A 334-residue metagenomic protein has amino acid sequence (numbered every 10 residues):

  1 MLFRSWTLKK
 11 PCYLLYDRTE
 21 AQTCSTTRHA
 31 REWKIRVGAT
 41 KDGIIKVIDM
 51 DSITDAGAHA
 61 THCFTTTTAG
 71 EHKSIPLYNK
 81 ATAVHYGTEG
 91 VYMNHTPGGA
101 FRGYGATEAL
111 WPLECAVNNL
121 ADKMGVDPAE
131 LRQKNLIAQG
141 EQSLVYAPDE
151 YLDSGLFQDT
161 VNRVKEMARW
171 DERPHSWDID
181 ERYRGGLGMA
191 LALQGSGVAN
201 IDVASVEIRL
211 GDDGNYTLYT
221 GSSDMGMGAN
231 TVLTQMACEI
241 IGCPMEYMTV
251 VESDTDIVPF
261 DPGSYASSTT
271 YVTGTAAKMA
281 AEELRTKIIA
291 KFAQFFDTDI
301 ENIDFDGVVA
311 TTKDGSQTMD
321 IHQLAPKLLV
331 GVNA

Functional and structural regions predicted by a protein language model:
M1-L8, T65-P76, A100-E130, N135 (+6 more regions): Alpha-helical support elements that line or immediately flank enzyme active sites and cofactor-binding pockets
W6-G57, G274-V309, L329-A334: Phosphate/diphosphate-binding loops
P11-T19, K46-D51, P128-I137, H175-A190 (+3 more regions): Beta-strand segments within the central parallel beta-sheet cores of soluble alpha/beta enzyme folds
Y16-H29, S52-G57, I137-E141, L193-G195 (+2 more regions): Acidic, glycine-rich active-site loops and adjacent beta-strand->loop/helix elements that engage anionic groups
T23-H29, D49-D51, G57-F64, Y92-M93 (+5 more regions): Short acidic, glycine/serine/threonine-rich loops at helix termini
A30-C115, L193-V203, P326-G331: Glycine-rich loop/linker segments at domain edges
L136-N215, V332: Helix-loop-helix junctions that connect adjacent transmembrane helices in secondary transporters/permeases, recognized
E207-T217, I300-A334: C-terminal, non-catalytic interaction/recognition modules in large multi-subunit enzymes and RNPs
